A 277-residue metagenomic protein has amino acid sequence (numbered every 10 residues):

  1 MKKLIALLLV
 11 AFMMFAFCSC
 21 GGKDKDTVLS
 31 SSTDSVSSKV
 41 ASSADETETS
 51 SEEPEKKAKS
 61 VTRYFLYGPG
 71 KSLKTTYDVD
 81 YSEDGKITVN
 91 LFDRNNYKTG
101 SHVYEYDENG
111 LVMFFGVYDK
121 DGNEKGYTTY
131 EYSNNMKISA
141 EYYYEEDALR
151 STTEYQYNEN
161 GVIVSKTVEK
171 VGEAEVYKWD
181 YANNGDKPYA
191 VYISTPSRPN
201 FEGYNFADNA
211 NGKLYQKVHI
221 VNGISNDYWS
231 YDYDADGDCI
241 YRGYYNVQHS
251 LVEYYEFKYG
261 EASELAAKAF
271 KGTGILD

Functional and structural regions predicted by a protein language model:
M1-L4, L8-L9: Positively charged n-region of N-terminal signal peptides that target proteins for export
L9-V10, S30-S32, E46, I220: Enrichment for repetitive, rod-forming helical segments
A16-S19: C-terminal motif of bacterial Sec signal peptides marking the signal peptidase cleavage site
G21-S43: Short, low-complexity, disordered segments immediately C-terminal to signal peptides in bacterial exported proteins
S30, A44-E46, K59, V164: Low-complexity intrinsically disordered segments
S38-E55: Acidic, proline-/serine-/threonine-rich low-complexity intrinsically disordered repeat tracts
E53-D277: Buried hydrophobic residues that stabilize the cores of well-folded domains
